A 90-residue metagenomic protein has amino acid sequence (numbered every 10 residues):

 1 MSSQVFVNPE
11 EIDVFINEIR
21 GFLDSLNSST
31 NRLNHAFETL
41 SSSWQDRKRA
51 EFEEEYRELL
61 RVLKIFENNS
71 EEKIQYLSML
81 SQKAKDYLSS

Functional and structural regions predicted by a protein language model:
M1-S90: N-terminal secretion-targeting helices of virulence/extracellular proteins, encompassing both classical Sec signal
